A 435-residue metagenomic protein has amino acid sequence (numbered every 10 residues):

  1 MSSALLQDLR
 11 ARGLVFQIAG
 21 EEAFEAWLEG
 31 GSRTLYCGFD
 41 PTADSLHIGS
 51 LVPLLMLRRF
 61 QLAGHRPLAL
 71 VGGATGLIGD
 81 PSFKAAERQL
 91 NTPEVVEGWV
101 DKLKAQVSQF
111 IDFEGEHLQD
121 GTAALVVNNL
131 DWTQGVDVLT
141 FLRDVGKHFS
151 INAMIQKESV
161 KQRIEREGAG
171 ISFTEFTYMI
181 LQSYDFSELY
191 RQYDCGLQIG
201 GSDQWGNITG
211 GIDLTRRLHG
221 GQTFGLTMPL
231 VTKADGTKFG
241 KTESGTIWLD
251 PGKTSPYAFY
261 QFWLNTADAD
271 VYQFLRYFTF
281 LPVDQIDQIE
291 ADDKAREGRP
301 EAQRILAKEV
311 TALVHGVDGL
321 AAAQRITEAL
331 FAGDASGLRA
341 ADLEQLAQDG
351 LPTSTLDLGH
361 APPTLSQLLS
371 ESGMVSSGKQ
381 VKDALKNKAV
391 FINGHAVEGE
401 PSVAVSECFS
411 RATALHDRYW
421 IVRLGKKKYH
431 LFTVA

Functional and structural regions predicted by a protein language model:
M1-S202, T209-I212, H219-F224, T237: NTP-dependent nucleotidyl-transfer catalytic core
V138, F173-F186, I208, P256-F259 (+4 more regions): Short runs of predominantly hydrophobic/aromatic residues within well-ordered alpha helices that form helix-helix
C195, S202-W205, Q367, G373-M374: Acidic/histidine-rich
R216-A435: Conserved nucleotide- and phosphate/pyrophosphate-binding catalytic cores in adenylate/nucleotidyl-handling enzymes
